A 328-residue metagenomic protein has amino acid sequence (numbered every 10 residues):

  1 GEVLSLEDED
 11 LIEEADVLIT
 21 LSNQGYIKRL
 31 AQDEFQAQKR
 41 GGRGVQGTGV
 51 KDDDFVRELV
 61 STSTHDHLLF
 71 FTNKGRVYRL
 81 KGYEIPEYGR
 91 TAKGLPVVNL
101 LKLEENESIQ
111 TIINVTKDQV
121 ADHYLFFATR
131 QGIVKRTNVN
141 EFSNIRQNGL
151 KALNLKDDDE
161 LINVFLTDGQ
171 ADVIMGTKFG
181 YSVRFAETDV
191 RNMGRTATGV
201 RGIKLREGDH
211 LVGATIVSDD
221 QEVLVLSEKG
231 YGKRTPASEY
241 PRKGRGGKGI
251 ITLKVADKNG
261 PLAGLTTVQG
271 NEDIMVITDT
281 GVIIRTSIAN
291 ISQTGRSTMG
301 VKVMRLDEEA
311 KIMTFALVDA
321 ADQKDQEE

Functional and structural regions predicted by a protein language model:
G1-E328: Short, structured "edge-of-domain" segments at secondary-structure transitions
